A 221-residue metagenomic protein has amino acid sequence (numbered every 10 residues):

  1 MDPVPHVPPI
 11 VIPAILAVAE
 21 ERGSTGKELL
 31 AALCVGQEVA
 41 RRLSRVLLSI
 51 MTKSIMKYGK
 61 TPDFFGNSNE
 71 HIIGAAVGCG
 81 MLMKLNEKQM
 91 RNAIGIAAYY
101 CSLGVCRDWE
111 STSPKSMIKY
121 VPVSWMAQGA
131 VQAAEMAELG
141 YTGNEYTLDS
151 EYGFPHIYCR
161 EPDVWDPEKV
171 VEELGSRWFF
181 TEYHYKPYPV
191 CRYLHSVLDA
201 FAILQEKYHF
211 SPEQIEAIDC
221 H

Functional and structural regions predicted by a protein language model:
M1-L43, L47-I50: Hydrophobic alpha-helical hairpins/lids featuring a short glycine-rich hinge
P3-P9, E28-L33, I55-I72, K119-V123 (+1 more regions): Active-site nucleophile and cofactor-binding loops and adjacent substrate-binding regions of central metabolic enzymes
P3-R22, P62-L82, A134: Aromatic-rich carbohydrate-recognition surfaces in CAZymes
R45-V46, G66-I72, V77-C220: Functionally critical mobile loop/hinge segments
S54-I55, F179: Flexible, solvent-exposed coil segments and beta strand-coil junctions, predominantly the extracellular/periplasmic
